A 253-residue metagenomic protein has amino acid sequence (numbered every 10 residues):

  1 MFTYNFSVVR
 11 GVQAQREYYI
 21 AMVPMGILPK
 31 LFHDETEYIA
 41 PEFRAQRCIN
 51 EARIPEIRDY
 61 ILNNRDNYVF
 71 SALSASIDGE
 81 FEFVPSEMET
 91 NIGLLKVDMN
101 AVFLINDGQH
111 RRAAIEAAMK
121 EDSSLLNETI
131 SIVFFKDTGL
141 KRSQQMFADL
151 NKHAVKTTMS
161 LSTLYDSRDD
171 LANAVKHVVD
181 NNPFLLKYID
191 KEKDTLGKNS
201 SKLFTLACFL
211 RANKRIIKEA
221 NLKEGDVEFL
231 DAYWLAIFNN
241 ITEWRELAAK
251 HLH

Functional and structural regions predicted by a protein language model:
M1-F70, D78-V84, I92-G93: N-terminal extension/subdomain marker
N63, A117-E121: Active-site catalytic microenvironments for nucleophilic, acid-base chemistry
A72-S76, L104-N106: Short, conserved beta-strand segments within well-ordered enzyme catalytic domains that often line or immediately flank
D78, Q109-H110, F135-T138: An acidic- and aromatic-residue-enriched active-site/binding cleft used to recognize and process polar
F83-M88, A114-A118, S143-Q145: Short, conserved acidic/polar surface loops in the N-terminal third of protein domains
E87-I92, K152-H153: Short, polar loop/linker segments at the starts of domains and inter-domain junctions
L94-A118: A sequence-level detector for short glycine-anchored, His/Arg-bearing signature motifs that mark catalytic or binding
N100-A101, K120-H253: Solvent-exposed functional surfaces
